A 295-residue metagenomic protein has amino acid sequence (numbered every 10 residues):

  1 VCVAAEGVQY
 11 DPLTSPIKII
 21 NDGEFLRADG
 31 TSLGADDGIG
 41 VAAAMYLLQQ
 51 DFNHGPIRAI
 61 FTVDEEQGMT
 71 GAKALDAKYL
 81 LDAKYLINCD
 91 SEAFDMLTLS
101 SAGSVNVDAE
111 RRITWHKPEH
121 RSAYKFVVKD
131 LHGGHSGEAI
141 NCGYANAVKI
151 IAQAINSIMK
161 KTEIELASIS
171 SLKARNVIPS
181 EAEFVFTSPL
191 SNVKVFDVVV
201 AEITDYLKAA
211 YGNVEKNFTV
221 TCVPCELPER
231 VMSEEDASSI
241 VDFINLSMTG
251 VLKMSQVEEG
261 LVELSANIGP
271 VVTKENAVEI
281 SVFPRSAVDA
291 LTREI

Functional and structural regions predicted by a protein language model:
V1-D76, A83-K84, N106, A123 (+4 more regions): Active-site metal-coordination/substrate-binding segment of hydrolases, especially metallo-dependent peptidases
P12, N88-D90, E181: Structural signature of FAD isoalloxazine-binding scaffolds in flavoprotein oxidoreductases
R27-A28, G133-E138, I280-S281: Short small-residue beta-strand/loop micro-motif enriched in glycine and branched aliphatics
T31-A35, E138-C142, K173: Alpha-helix capping and helix-loop boundary segments enriched in small/acidic/polar residues
A43, F61-V63, C89-S91, R111-I113 (+5 more regions): Short, structured patches in soluble enzyme cores that scaffold and shape functional sites
G55-A147, M159: Fold-level recognition of mixed alpha/beta catalytic cores in primary-metabolism enzymes, strongest
V148-I295: Metal-dependent amide/peptide-bond hydrolase catalytic core, centered on the "pita-bread" metallohydrolase fold
